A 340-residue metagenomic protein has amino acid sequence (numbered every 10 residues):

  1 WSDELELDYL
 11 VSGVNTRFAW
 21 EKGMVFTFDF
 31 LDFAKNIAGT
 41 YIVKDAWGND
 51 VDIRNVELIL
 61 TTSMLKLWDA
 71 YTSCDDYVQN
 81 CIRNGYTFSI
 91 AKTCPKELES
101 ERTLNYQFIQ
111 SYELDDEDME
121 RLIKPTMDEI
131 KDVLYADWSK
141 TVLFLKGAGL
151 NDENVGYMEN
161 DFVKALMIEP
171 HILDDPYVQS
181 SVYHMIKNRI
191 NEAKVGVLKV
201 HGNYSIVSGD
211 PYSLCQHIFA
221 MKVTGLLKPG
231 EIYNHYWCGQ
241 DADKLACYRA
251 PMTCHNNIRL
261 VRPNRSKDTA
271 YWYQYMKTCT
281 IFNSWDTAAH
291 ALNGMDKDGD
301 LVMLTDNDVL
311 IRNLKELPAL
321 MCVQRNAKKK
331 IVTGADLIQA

Functional and structural regions predicted by a protein language model:
W1-L292, I311-R312, N326, K330-A340: Conserved small-residue
A291, M303-A319: Short active-site loop/helix that positions an aromatic residue
L320-N326: Short beta-alpha connecting loops at secondary-structure transitions that line or flank enzyme active sites
